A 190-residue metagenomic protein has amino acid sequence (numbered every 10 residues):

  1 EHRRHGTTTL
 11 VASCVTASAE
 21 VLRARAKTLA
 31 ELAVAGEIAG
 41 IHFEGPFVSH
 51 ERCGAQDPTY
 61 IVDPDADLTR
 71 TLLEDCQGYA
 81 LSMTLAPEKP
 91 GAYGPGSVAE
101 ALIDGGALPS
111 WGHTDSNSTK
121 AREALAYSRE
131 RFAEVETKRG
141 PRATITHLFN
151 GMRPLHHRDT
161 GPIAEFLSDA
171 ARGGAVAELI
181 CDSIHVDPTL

Functional and structural regions predicted by a protein language model:
E1, D65-L72, A121, R158-D159 (+1 more regions): Short, acidic/polar
E1-L22, E37-S49, C76-P90, A107-T114 (+2 more regions): Divalent metal-dependent hydrolysis catalytic cores, especially in the metallo-beta-lactamase
E20-L29, G54: Metal-dependent catalytic neighborhoods of phosphoester/phosphodiester hydrolases
V21-L22, E88-A101, N117-E123, H156-G161: Active-site-adjacent beta->alpha loops and helix N-cap segments on the catalytic face of soluble alpha/beta enzymes
K27-E31, T59, Y127-E130, P162-A164: Short, hinge-like loop/turn segments at secondary-structure boundaries
S49-E74: Conserved phosphate-binding/catalytic loop of the ribokinase/pfkB sugar-kinase fold
K120-E123, F132-L190: Active-site-adjacent C-terminal substructures of enzyme catalytic domains
